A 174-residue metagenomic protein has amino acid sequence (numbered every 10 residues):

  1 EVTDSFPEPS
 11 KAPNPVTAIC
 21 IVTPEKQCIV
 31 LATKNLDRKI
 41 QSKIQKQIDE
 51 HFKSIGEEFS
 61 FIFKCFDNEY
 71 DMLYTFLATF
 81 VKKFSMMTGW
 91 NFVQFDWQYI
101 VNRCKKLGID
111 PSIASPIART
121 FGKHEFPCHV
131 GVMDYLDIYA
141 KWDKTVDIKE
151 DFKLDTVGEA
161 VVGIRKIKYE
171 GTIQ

Functional and structural regions predicted by a protein language model:
E1-C20: Entry/capping segment at the start of metal-dependent catalytic domains with acidic active-site entry clusters
T3-F6, C28, Q94-Q98: Flexible loop/turn segments at secondary-structure boundaries
I19-I21, H51-F52: Short polybasic amphipathic segments
V22-P24, E159: A generic structural motif
K26-S42: Short, solvent-exposed beta-strand-terminating loops
L31, D49-S60, K166-I173: Short beta-strand elements in bilobed, periplasmic/extracellular small-molecule ligand-binding domains
D37-K149, T156: Conserved DEDDh/DEDDy metal-dependent 3′-5′ exonuclease domain
K149-Q174: C-terminal or mid-to-C-terminal helical accessory/interaction module adjacent to the motor/catalytic core
